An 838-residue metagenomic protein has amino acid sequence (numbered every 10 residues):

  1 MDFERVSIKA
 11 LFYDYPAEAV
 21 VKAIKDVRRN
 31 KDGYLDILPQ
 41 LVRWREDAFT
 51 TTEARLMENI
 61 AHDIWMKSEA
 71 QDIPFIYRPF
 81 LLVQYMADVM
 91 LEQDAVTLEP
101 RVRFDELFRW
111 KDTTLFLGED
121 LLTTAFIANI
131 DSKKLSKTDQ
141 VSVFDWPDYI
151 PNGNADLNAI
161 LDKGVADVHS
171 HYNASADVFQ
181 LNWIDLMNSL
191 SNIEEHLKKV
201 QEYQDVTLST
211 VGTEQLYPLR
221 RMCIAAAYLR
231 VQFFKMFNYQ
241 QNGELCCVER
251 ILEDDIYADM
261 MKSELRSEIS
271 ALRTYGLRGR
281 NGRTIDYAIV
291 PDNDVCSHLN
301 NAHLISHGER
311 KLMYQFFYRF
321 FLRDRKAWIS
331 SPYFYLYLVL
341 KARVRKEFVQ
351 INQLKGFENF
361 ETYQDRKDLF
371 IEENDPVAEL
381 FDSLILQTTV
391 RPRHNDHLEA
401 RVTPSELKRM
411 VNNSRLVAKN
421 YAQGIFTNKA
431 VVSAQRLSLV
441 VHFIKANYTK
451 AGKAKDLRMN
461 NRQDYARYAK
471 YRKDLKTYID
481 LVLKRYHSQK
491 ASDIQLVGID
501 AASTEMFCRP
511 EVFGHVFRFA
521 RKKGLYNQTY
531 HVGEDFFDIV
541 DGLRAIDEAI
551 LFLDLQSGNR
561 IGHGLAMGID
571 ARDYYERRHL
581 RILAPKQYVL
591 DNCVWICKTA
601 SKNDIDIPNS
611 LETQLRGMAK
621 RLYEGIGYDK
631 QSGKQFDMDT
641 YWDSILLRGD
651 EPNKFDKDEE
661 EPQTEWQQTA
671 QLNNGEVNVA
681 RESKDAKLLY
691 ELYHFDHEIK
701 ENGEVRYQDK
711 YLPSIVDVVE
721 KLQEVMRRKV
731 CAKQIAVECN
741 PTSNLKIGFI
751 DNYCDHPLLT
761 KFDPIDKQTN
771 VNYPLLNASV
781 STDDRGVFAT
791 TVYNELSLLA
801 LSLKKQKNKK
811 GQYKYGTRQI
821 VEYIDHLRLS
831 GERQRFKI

Functional and structural regions predicted by a protein language model:
M1-I838: Metal-cofactor-binding active-site regions of metalloenzymes
